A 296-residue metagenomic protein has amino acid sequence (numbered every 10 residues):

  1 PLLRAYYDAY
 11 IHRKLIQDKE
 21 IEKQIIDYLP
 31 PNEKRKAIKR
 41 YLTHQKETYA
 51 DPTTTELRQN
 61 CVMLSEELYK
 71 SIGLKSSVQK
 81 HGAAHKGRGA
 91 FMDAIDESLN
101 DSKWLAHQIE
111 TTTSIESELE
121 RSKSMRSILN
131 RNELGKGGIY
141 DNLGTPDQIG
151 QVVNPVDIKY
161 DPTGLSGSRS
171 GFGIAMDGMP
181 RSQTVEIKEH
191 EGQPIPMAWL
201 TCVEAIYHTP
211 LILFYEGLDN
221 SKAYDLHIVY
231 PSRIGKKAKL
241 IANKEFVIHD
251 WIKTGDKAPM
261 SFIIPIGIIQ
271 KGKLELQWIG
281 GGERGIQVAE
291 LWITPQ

Functional and structural regions predicted by a protein language model:
P1-D219, D225: Catalytic domains of carbohydrate-active enzymes that cleave complex glycans
L218, H227-I234: Solvent-exposed strand-to-loop "edge" motifs in beta-rich extracellular domains
N220-S221, Q270-K271: Surface-exposed loops/turns
A223-V229, E275-Q277, W292-T294: Residues within well-ordered beta-strands of beta-sheet-rich folds
I234-V247: Short, surface-exposed beta-strand/strand-loop-strand elements in extracellular ectodomains
F246-Q270: Extracellular carbohydrate recognition and processing domains and analogous Trp-centered ligand-binding platforms
L276-G285: Short beta-strand-plus-loop segments that form exposed binding edges in beta-rich domains
G285-Q296: Extracellular polysaccharide-targeting segments
